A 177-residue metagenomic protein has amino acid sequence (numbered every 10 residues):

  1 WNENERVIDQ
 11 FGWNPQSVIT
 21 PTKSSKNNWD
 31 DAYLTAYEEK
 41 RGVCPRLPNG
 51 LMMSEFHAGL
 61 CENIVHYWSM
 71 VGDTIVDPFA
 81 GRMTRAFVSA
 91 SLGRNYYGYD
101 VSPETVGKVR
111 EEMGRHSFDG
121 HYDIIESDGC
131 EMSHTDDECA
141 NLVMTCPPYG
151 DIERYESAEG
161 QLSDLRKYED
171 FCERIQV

Functional and structural regions predicted by a protein language model:
W1-V71: S-adenosyl-L-methionine
N49, M53, G98, I124 (+1 more regions): Pocket-edge positions in alpha/beta enzyme catalytic cores
H57, P78, P147-P148: Proline-centered helix-kink/hinge sites
C61-E131: Conserved S-adenosyl-L-methionine
D119, D137-E138: Active-site acidic short loop of glycosyltransferases
E131-D137: Short conserved loop adjoining the S-adenosyl-L-methionine
C139-V177: Mobile active-site "lid"/loop adjacent to the S-adenosyl-L-methionine
